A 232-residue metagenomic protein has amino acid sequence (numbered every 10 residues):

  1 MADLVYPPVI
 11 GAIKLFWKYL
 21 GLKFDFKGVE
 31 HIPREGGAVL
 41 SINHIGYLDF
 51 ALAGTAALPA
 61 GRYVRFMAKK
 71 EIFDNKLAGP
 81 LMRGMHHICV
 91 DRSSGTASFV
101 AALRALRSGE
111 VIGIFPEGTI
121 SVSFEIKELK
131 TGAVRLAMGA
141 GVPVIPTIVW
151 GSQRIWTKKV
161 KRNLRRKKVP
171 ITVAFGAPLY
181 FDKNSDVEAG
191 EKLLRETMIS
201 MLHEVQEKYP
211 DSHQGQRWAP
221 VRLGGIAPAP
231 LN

Functional and structural regions predicted by a protein language model:
M1-Y19, K23-R34, R104-R107, S152 (+4 more regions): Membrane-interfacial terminal anchoring regions of lipid-handling membrane enzymes
I13-L15, R83-C89, P116-I120: Short, basic, glycine/proline-bearing loop/turn elements
L20, P33-S94: Catalytic core of membrane glycerolipid acyltransferases/transacylases, capturing the structured, soluble-facing
A56, L81, R104, R135-G139: Hydrophobic/aromatic ligand-binding patch that stacks against planar heteroaromatic rings of cofactors or nucleotides
A105-A133: Catalytic-site beta-strand/loop segments enriched in glycine and acidic/polar residues
F124-D186, P220-V221, P228-A229: A cross-family acyltransferase "interaction/gating" segment
